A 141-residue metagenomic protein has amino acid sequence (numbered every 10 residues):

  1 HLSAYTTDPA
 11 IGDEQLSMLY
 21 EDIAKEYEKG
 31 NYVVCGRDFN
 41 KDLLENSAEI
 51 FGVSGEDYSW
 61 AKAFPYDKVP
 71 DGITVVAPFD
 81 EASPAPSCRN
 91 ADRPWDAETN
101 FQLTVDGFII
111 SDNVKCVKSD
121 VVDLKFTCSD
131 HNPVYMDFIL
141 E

Functional and structural regions predicted by a protein language model:
H1-E141: Active-site regions of metal-assisted phosphoester/phosphodiester hydrolases, unifying DNase/endonuclease modules
